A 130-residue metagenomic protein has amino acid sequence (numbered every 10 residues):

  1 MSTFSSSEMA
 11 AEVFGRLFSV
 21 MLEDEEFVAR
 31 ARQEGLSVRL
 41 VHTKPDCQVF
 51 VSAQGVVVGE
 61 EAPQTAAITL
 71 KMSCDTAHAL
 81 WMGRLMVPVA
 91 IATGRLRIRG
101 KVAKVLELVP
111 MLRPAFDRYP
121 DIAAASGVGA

Functional and structural regions predicted by a protein language model:
M1-A130: Feature captures hydrophobic
